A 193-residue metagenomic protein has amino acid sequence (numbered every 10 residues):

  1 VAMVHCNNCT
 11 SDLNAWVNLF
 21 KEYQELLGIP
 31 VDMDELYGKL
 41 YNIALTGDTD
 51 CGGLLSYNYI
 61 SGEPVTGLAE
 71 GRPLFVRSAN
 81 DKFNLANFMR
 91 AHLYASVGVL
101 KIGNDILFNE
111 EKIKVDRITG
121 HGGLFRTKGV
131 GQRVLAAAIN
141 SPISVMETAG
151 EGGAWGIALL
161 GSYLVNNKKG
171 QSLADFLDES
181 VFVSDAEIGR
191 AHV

Functional and structural regions predicted by a protein language model:
V1-T119, L124-R190: Active-site core segments that coordinate phosphate-bearing ligands/cofactors across diverse enzyme families
